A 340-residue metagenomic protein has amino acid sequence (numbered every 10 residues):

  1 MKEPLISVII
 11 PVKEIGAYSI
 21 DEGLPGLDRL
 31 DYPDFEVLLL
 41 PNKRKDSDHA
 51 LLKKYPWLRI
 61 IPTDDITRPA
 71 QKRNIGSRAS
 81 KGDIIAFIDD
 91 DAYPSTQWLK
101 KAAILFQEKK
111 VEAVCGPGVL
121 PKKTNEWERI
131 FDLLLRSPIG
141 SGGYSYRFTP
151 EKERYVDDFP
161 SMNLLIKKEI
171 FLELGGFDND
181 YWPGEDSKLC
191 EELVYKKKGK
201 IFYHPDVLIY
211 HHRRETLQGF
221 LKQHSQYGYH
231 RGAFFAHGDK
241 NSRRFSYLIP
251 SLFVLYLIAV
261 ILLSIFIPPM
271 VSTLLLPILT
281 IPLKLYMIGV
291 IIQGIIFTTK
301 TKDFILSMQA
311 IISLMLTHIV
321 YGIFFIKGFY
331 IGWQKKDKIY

Functional and structural regions predicted by a protein language model:
P4-I9, E36, K188: Cell-envelope/extracellular polymer assembly enzymes that use nucleotide-activated donors
P25-D34: Short, acidic, metal-binding catalytic loop of nucleotide-sugar glycosyltransferases
T63-S80, K101, P150, R154 (+1 more regions): Glycine-rich, basic loop-to-helix element that forms the pyrophosphate-binding segment of sugar-nucleotide handling
I85: Short aromatic/hydrophobic "clamp" motif used to bind/position activated sugar donors
T96-R129, L133, L208: Conserved donor NDP-sugar-binding/catalytic core segment of glycosyltransferases
S137, S141-L165, E169, E173 (+5 more regions): A recurrent flexible, glycine/aromatic-enriched loop bordering the glycosyltransferase active site that acts as
D178-W182, S187-S242: Catalytic donor/gating beta->alpha subdomain of glycosyltransferases that bind UDP-sugars
F253-W333: Membrane-embedded multi-pass helical conduit in multi-pass membrane proteins, especially envelope-biosynthetic
